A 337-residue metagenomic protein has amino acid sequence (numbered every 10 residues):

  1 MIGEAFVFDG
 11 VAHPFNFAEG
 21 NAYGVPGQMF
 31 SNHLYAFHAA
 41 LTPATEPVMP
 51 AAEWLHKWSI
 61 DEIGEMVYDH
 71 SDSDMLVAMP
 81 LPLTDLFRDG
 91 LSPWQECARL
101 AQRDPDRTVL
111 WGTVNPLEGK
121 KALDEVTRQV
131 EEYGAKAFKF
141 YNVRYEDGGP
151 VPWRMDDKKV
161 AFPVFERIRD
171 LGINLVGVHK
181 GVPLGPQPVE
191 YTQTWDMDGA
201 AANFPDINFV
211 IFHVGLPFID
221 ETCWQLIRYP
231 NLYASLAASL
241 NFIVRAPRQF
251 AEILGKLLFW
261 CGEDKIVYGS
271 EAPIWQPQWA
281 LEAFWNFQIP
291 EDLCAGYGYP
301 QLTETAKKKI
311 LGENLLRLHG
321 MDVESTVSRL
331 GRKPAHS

Functional and structural regions predicted by a protein language model:
M1-G10, F17-M66, D124-R128, W260-K265 (+1 more regions): Mid-to-C-terminal alpha-helical segments outside catalytic/metal-binding sites
V11, L110, Q129, F138 (+7 more regions): Conserved, mostly hydrophobic/aromatic
V11-F17, H179, H213: Histidine-centered divalent metal-coordination motifs
P14-F15, V182, L216, I274: Short active-site segment of divalent metal-dependent hydrolases/proteases that encodes the spacing between
Y23, K136-A137, P150-Y268, L293-Q301 (+1 more regions): Catalytic pocket-lining loop regions of alpha/beta-barrel enzymes, especially the amidohydrolase/enolase/GH5 lineages
W54-P80, Y133: Catalytic domains of carbohydrate-active enzymes, especially glycoside hydrolases
W58-E65, P93-A98, A122-D124, T194-M197 (+2 more regions): Alpha-helical scaffolding within the catalytic cores of extracellular/periplasmic polymer-degrading hydrolases
M75-L184, P188-Y191: Active-site gating/metal-coordination segments in enzymes
